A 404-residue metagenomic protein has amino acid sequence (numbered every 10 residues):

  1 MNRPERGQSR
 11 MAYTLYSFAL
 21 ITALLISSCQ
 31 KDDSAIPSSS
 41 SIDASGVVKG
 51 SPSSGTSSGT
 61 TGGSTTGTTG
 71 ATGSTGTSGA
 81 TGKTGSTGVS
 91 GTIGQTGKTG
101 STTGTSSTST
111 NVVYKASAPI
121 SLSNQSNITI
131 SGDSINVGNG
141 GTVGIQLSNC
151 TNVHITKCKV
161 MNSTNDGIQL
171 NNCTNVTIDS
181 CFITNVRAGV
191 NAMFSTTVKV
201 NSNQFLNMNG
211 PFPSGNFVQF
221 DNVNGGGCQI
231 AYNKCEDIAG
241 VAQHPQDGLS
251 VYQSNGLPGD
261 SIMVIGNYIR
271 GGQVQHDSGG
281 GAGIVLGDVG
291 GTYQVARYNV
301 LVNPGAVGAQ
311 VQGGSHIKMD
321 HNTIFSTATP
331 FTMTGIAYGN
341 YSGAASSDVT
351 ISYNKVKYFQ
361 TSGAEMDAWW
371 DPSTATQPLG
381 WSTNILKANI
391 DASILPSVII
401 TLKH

Functional and structural regions predicted by a protein language model:
M1-A12: N-terminal secretory signal peptides that target proteins for export/translocation
R3, A19, A23-S58, G85 (+1 more regions): Bacterial Sec-dependent N-terminal signal peptides
A12-A19: Sec-dependent signal peptide recognition, specifically the positively charged N-region followed immediately by
D32, T108-A118, T327, I336-H404: Acidic, glycine- and Ser/Thr-rich low-complexity intrinsically disordered tracts in extracellular/secreted proteins
G67-G100: Collagen/collagen-like triple-helix recognition
S109-K157: N-terminal segments that cap or nucleate solenoid repeat domains
V113-P119, N139-Q146, N162-Q169, T184-A192 (+6 more regions): Extracellular beta-strand/beta-solenoid scaffold signature
S126-N136, T151-N162, T174-R187, F194-G210 (+7 more regions): Right-handed parallel beta-helix
